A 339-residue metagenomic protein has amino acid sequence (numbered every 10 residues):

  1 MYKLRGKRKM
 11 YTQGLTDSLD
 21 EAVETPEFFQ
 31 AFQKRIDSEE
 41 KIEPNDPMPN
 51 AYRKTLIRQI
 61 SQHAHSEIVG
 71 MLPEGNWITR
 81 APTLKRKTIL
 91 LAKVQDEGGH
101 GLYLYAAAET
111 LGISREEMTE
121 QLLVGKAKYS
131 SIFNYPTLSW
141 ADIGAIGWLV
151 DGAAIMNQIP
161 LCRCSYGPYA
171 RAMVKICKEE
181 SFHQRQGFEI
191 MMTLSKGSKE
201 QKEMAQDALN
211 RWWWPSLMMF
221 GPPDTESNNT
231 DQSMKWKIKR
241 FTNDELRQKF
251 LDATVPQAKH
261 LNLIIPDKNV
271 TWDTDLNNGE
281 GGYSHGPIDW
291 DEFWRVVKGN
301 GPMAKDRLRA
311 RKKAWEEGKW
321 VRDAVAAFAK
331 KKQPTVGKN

Functional and structural regions predicted by a protein language model:
M1-M48, Y52, R86, K319-N339: Extreme N-terminal leader/anchor segments
Y2-Y11, E203-N339: Extended, helix-rich structural scaffolds rather than catalytic motifs
Y11-F29, K93-Q121, F188-M191: Conserved alpha-helical segments that form or flank metal/cofactor-binding pockets of metalloenzymes
K41-S61, Q121-G147, C164, G197-Q201 (+1 more regions): Acidic/His metal-coordination segments adjacent to aromatic residues that form catalytic metal sites in metalloenzymes
D46-Y52, V69-A92, A154-Y169: Helix-loop segments that flank and shape redox-cofactor active sites
Y52-H63, P82-H100, I143, P168-E180 (+1 more regions): Alpha-helical scaffold segments that form or flank carboxylate-/histidine-based iron centers
Y135-Q186: Internal, conserved structured core segments that host functional sites
C164-P215: Glycine- and acidic-residue-rich phosphate-binding/metal-coordinating active-site segment common to enzymes that handle
